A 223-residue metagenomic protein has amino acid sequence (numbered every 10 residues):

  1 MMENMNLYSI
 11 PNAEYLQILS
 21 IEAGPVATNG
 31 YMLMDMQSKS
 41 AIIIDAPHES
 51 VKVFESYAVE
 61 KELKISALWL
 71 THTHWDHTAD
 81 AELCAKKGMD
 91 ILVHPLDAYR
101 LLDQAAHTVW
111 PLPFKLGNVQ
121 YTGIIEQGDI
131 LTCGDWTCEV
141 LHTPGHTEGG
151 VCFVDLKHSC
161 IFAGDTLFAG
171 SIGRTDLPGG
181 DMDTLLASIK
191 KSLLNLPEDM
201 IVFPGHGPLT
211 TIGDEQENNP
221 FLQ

Functional and structural regions predicted by a protein language model:
M2-M5: C-terminal regulatory/interaction regions
Y8-K61, C152-G164: Conserved beta-strand hairpin/beta-sheet module of binuclear metal-dependent hydrolase folds, prominently
P11-I18, V109-P113, G134-D135: Short Pro/Gly-enriched beta-strand edge/turn motifs at strand-loop
I21, I43-A46, V93, D135 (+1 more regions): Small/polar loops that bind or transfer phosphate-bearing groups
K39, E49, H107, C133-Q223: Metallo-beta-lactamase
A41-I44, A67-L70, V140-H142: Short catalytic-loop micro-motif centered on adjacent basic/acidic residues
E49-T132, N218-F221: Active-site HxH/HxHxD metal-binding segment of metal-dependent hydrolases
